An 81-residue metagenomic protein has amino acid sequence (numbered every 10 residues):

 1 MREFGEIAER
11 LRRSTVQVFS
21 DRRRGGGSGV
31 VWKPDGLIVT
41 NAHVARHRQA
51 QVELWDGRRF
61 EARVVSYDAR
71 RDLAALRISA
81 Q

Functional and structural regions predicted by a protein language model:
M1-E6, T15-D35, N41, R58-E61: A conserved glycine-rich beta-strand in the N-terminal activation segment of trypsin-fold
E9-L11: Periplasmic N-terminal gating module of Gram-negative TonB-dependent outer-membrane receptors
R13-T15, L73: Short, solvent-exposed beta-strand edge segments and adjacent coil->beta transition regions
N41-A42, Q81: Short, surface-exposed secondary-structure edge patches
A45-H47: Short proline/glycine-enriched turn/loop motifs at strand-loop junctions of beta-rich domains
Q49, L54, R63-Q81: Serine endopeptidase catalytic core focused on the charge-relay Asp
